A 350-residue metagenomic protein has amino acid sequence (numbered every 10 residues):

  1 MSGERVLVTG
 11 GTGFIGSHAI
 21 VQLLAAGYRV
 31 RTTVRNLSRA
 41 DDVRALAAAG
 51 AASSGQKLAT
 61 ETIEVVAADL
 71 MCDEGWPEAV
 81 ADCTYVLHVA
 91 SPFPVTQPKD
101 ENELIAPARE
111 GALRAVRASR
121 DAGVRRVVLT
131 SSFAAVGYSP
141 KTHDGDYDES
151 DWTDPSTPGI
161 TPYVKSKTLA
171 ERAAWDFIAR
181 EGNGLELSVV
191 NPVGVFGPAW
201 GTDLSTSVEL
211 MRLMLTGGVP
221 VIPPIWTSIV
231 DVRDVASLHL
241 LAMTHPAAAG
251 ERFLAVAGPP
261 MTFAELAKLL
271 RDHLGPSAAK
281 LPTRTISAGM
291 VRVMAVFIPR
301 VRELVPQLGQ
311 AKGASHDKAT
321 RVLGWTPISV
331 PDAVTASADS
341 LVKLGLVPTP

Functional and structural regions predicted by a protein language model:
E4-Y28, T33: N-terminal Rossmann NAD(P)H-binding glycine-rich loop of SDR-like oxidoreductase domains
L37-D41, A48-E110: NAD(P)H-binding glycine-rich loop region in Rossmannoid oxidoreductase-like domains and their noncatalytic homologs
H88, P92, Q97-Y163: Conserved Rossmann-fold NAD(P)-dependent oxidoreductase catalytic core, especially the SDR/UDP-sugar
Q97-P98, D154-I160, V195, T202 (+2 more regions): A conserved pocket-lining segment of Rossmann-fold NAD(P)-dependent short-chain dehydrogenase/reductase
T157-L187: Active-site Tyr-X1-5-Lys
G182-L185, G197-L210, A242-F253: Glycine/proline-rich active-site loop of Rossmann-fold NAD(P)-dependent oxidoreductases
L238-E303, R321, V330-P350: Mid/C-terminal beta-alpha module of Rossmann-like enzyme folds, strongest in SDR-family dehydrogenases/epimerases
